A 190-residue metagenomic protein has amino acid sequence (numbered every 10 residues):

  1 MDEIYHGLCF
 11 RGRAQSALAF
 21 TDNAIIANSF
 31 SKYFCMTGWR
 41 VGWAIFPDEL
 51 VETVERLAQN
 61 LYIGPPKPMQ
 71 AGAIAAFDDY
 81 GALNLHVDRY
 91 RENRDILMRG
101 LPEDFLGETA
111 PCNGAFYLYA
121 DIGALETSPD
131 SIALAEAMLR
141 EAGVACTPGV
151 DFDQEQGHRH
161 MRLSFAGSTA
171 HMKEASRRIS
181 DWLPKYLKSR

Functional and structural regions predicted by a protein language model:
D2, A24, G42, A73 (+5 more regions): Generic structural signal for small/hydrophobic residues in well-ordered secondary structure, especially within
E3-M36, E49: Active-site pre-lysine segment of PLP-dependent enzymes
D22, F30, I45-L50, D78-Y80 (+2 more regions): Short loop segments at secondary-structure junctions
V41, I45, Q70-D78: Helix-loop "lid/cap" segments that line or gate small-molecule binding pockets
E49-P68: Active-site C-terminal subdomain of aminotransferase-like
V54-Q59, A76-R99, E126-P129: Structural signature of PLP-dependent enzymes
Q70, I74, Y90-M98, T109-G123: Conserved glycine-rich beta-strand-loop-beta hairpin in the small C-terminal domain of fold type I
S128, A137-A145, F152-R190: PLP-dependent enzyme catalytic core of the Aspartate aminotransferase-like
